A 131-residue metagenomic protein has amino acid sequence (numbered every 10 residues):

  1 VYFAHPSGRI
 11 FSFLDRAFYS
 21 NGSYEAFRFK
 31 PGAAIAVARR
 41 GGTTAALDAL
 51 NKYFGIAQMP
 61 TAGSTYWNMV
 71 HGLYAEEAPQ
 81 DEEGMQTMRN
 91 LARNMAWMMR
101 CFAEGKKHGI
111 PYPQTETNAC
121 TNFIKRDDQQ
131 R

Functional and structural regions predicted by a protein language model:
V1-Y66: Helix-loop-strand module that forms the ligand-binding subsite of alpha/beta enzymes
P60-R131: Glycine-rich phosphate/pyrophosphate-binding loop and the adjoining helix
